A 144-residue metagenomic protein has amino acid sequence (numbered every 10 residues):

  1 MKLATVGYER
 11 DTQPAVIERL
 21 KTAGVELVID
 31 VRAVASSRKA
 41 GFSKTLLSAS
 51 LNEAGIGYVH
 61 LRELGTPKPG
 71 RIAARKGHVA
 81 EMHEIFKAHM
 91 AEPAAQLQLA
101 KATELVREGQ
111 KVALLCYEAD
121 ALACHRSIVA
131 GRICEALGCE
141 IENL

Functional and structural regions predicted by a protein language model:
M1-L144: Residues lining hydrophobic/aromatic ligand-binding pockets adjacent to catalytic sites
